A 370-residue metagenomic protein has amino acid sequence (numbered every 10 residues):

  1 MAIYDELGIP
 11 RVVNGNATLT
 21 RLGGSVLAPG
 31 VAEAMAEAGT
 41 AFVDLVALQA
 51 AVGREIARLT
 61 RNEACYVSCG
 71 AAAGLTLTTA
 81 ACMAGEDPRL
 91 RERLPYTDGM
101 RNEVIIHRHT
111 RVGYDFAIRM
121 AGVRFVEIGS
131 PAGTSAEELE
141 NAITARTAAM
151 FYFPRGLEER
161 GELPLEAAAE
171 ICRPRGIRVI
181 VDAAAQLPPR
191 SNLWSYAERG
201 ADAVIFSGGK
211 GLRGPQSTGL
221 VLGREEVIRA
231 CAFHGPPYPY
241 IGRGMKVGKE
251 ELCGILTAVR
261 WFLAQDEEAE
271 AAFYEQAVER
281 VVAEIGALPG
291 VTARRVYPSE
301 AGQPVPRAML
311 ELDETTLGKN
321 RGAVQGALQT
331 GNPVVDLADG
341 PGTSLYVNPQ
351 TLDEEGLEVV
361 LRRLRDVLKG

Functional and structural regions predicted by a protein language model:
M1-L22, V26-L27, G53-S68, A72-F262 (+4 more regions): Conserved PLP-enzyme active-site core in the AAT-like
I3, E284-R362: Conserved C-terminal alpha-helix-loop-beta "cap" of PLP-dependent enzymes that closes/shapes the active-site mouth
T20-A32, F42-A51: A structural motif shared across PLP-dependent enzymes of the aminotransferase-like
V259-A283: Structural signature of PLP-dependent enzymes
D366-G370: Generic C-terminal helix-cap and adjacent flexible tail
